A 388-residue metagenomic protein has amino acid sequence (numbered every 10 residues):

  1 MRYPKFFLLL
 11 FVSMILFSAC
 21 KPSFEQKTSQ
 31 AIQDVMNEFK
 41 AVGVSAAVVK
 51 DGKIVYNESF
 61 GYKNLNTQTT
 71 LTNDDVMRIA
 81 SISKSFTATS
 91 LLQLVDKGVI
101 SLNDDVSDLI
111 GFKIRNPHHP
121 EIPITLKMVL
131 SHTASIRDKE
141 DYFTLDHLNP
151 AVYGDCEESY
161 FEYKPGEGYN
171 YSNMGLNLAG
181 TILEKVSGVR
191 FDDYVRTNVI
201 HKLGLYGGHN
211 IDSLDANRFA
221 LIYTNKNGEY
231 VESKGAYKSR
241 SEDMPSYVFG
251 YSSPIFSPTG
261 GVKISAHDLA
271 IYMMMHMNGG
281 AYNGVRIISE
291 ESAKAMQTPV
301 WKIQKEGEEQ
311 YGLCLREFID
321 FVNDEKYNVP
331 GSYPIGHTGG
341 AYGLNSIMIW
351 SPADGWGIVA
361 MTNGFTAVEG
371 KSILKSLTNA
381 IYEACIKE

Functional and structural regions predicted by a protein language model:
M1-F7: Bacterial N-terminal signal peptides that target proteins for export
S18-A19: C-terminal motif of bacterial Sec signal peptides marking the signal peptidase cleavage site
F24-M77, P150-S159: Short, conserved catalytic-motif segment at the N-terminal edge
N37-S45, N66-M128, F161-M174, S257-G260 (+1 more regions): Short active-site loop at a secondary-structure junction that contains or immediately precedes the catalytic residue(s)
G61-K63, Y237, G364: A generic structural motif
P117-I335: Short, surface-exposed loop or secondary-structure junction motifs that flank catalytic or metal-binding residues
Q304-E309, D320, A360-E388: Short, gly/Ser/Thr-rich active-site loops of penicillin-recognizing serine hydrolases
H337, N345-G364: Short, well-ordered beta-strand elements
